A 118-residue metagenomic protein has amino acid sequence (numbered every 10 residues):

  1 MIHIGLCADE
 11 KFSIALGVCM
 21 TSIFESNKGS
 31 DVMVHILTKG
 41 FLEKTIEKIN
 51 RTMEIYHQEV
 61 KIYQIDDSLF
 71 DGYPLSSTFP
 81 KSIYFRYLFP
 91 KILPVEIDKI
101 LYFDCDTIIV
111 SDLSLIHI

Functional and structural regions predicted by a protein language model:
M1-I116: Glycosyltransferase catalytic domains, chiefly GT-A lineage
